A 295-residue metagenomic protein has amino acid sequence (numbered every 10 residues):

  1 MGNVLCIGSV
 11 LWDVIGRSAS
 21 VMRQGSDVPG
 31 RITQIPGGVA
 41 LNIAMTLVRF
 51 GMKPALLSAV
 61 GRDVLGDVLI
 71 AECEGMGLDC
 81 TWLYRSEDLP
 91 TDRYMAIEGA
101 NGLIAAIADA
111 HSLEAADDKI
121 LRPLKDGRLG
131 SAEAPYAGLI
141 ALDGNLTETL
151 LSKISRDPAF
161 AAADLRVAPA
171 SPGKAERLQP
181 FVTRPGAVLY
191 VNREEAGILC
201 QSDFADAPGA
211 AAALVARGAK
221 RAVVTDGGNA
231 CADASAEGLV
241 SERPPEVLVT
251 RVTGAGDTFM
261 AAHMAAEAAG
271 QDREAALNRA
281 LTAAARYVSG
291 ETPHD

Functional and structural regions predicted by a protein language model:
M1-L5, V28, A175, A207-D295: Conserved phosphate-binding/catalytic region of the ribokinase-like
M1-R23: Positively charged, low-complexity intrinsically disordered leader regions
N3, G138-L139, D164, V188: Structural motif
A19-A40: Short catalytic helix/loop segments, enriched in acidic residues and glycine and frequently bearing histidine
Q24-S26, Q34, R49-L139, D295: Conserved N-terminal subdomain of the carbohydrate kinase-like
A44-K53, A266-G270: Alpha-helix C-terminal capping segments
L47, N192, G256: Short, conserved phosphate/pyrophosphate- and ester-handling motifs at nucleotide-, phospho-/glycolipid
S155, A159-L239: Conserved phosphate/ATP/ADP-binding segment of small-molecule kinases
